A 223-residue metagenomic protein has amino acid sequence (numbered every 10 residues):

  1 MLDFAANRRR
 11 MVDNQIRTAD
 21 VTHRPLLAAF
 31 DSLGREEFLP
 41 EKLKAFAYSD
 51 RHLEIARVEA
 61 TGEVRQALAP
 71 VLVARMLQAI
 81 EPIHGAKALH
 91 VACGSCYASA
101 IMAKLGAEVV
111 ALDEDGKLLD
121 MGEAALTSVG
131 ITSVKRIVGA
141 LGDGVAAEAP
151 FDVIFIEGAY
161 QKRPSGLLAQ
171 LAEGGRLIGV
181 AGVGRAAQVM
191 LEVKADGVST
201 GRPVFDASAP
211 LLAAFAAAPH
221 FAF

Functional and structural regions predicted by a protein language model:
M1-L89, Y97-A100, L105, L118-S128 (+2 more regions): Class I SAM-dependent transferase core
L77-P203: Conserved nucleotide-cofactor-binding alpha/beta core module
F223: Catalytic, metal-anchored helix/loop core of enzyme active sites in primary metabolism
